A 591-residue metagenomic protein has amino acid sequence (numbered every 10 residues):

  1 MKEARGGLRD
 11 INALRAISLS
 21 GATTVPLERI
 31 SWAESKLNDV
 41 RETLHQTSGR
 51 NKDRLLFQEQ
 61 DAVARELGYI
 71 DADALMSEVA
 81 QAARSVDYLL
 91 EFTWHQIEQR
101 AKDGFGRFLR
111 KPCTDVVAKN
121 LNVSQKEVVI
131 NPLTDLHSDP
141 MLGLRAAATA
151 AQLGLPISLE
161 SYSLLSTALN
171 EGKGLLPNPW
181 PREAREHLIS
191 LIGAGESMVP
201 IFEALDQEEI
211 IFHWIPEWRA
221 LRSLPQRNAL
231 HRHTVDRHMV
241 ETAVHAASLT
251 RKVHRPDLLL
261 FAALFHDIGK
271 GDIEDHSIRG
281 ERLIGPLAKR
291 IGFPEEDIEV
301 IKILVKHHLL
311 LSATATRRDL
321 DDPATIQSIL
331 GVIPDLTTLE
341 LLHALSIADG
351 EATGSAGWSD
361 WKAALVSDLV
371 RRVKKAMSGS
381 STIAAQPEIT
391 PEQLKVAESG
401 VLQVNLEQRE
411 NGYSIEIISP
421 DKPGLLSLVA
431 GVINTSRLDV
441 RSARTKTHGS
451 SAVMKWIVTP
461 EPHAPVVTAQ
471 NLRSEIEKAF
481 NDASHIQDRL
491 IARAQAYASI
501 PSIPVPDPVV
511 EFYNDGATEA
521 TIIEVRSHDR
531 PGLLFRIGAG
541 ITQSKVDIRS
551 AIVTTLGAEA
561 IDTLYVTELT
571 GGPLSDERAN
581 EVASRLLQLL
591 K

Functional and structural regions predicted by a protein language model:
M1-A229: Non-catalytic interface/linker regions that flank or bridge core catalytic/transmembrane domains
M1-G6, I30, A72, M76-V79 (+18 more regions): Hydrophobic alpha-helical scaffolding
R5-L8, N12, S31-L37, R41 (+9 more regions): Generic structural concept
L14-G21, Q60-Y69, N122-E127, Y162-L169 (+11 more regions): Short acidic (Asp/Glu) and glycine-rich catalytic loops that position anionic groups and cofactors
A33-L37, A62-R65, D73, E78-V128 (+2 more regions): Regulatory modules associated with amino-acid/nitrogen control
G49, R65, T234, T250-A376: Divalent metal-dependent catalytic cores for phosphoryl transfer on phosphate-bearing substrates
P177-A262, G271-S277, R282-L283, K289 (+2 more regions): Long, K/E/R/D-enriched contiguous segments that form extended
